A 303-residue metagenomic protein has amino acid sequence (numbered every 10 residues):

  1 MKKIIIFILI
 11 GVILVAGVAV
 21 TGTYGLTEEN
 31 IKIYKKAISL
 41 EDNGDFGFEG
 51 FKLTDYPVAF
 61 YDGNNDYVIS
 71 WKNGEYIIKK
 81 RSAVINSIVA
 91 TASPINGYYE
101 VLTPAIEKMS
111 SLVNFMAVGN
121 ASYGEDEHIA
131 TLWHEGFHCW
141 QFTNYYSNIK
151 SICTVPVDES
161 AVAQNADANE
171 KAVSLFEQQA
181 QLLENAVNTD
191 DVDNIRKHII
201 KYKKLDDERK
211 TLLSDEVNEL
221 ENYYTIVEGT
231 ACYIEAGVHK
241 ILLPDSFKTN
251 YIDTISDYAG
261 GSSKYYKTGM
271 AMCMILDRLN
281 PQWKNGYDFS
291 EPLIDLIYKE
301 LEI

Functional and structural regions predicted by a protein language model:
M1-I5: Positively charged n-region of N-terminal signal peptides that target proteins for export
F7-D126: A metal-dependent hydrolase signature that marks the N-terminal structural subdomain at the beginning of catalytic folds
Y56-N65, I152-Q164, I252-D253: Acidic helix-start/capping segments at beta-turn-to-alpha-helix junctions
A121-H128, N148-I152: Membrane-interface helix-loop-helix junctions at boundaries between adjacent transmembrane segments
A130-T143: Active-site recognition of the HExxH zinc-binding catalytic motif
F142, Y146, R278-P281: Short, well-ordered loop/turn and helix-capping segments at boundaries between secondary-structure elements and domains
T143-K201, D206-L213, V217-F247: Post-HExxH zinc-binding segment in Zn-dependent metallohydrolases
K204-I303: Pan-zinc metallopeptidase signature
